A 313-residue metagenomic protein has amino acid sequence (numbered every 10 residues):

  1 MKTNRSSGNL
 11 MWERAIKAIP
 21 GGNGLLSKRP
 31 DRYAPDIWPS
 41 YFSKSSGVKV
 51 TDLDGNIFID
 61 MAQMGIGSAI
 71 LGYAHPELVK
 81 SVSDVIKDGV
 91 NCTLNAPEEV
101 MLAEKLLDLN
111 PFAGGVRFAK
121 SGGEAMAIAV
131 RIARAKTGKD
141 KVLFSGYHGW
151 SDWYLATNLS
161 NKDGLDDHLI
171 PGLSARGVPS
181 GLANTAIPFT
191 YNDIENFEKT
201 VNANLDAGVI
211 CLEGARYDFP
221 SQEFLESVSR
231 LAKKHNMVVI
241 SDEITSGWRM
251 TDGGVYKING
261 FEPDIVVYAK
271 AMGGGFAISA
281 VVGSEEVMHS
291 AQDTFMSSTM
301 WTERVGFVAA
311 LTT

Functional and structural regions predicted by a protein language model:
K2-K44: Active-site-adjacent loop/helix segments that line or gate small-molecule/cofactor pockets in enzymes
I57-K139: Glycine-rich loop-to-alpha-helix module at the N-terminal edge of alpha/beta enzyme cores
K80, D84-K87, V305-T313: Amphipathic alpha-helix from the class-I
C92-V100, V116-G123, G146-G149, T245 (+2 more regions): Active-site nucleophile and cofactor-binding loops and adjacent substrate-binding regions of central metabolic enzymes
M101-D206: PLP-dependent aspartate aminotransferase-fold enzymes
D193-T200, G214-V238: Active-site core of PLP-dependent enzymes with the aminotransferase class I/II
E198, Q292-E303: A short glycine-threonine-serine/GTX helix/turn-capping micro-motif
G260-A291, T302-A309: Active-site PLP attachment segment
